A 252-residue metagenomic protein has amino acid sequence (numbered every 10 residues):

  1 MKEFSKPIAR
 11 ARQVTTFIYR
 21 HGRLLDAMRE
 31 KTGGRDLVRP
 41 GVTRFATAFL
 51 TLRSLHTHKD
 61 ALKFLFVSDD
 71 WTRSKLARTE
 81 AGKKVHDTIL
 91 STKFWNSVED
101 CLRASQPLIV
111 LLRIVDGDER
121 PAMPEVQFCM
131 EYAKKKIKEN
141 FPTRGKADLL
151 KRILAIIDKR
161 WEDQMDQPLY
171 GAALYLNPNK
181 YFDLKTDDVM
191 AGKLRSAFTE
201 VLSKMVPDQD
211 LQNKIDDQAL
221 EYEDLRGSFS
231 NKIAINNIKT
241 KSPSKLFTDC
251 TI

Functional and structural regions predicted by a protein language model:
M1-I252: Short alpha-helical patches at protein termini and domain edges that function as localization/binding signals
